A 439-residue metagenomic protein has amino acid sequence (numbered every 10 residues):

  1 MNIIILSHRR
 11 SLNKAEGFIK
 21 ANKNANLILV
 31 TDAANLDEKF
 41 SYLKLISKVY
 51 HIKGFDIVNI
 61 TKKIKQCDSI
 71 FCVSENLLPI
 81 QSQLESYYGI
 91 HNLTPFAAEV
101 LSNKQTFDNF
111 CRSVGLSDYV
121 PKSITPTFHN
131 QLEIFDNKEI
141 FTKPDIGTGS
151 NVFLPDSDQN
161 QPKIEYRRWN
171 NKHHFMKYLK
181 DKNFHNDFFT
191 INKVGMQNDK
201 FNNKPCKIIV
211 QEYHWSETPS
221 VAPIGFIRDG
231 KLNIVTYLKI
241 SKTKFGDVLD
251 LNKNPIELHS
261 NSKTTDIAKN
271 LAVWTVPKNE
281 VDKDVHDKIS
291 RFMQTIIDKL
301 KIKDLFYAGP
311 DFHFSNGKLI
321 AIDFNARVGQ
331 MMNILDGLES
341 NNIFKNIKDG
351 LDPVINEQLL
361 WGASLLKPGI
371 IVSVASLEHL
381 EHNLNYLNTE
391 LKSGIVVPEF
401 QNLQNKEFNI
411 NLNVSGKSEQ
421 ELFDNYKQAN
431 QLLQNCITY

Functional and structural regions predicted by a protein language model:
M1-I4: Extreme N-terminal starter segment of soluble prokaryotic enzymes
L27-A34: Short internal beta-strands
F40-Q131, G147-T148, F408: Conserved N-proximal alpha/beta basic substrate-recognition cap immediately N-terminal to, or forming the N-lobe
N103-I208, D229-K231, N279-R291, T295 (+1 more regions): Active-site nucleotide/adenylate-binding loops and adjacent lid/helix of ATP-dependent enzymes
S113, N346-Y439: Peripheral (often C-terminal) accessory segments that flank ATP-dependent C-N-forming ligase machineries
W169-K253, G309-I320: Phosphate-binding site of ATP-dependent enzymes
S216-I296, N325-N356: ATP-dependent carboxylate/phosphate-activation module, predominantly the ATP-grasp catalytic core and closely related
Q294-N333, A363-K367, S376: Conserved metal-phosphate-binding beta-hairpin within the catalytic cores of diverse ATP-dependent phosphoryl-transfer
